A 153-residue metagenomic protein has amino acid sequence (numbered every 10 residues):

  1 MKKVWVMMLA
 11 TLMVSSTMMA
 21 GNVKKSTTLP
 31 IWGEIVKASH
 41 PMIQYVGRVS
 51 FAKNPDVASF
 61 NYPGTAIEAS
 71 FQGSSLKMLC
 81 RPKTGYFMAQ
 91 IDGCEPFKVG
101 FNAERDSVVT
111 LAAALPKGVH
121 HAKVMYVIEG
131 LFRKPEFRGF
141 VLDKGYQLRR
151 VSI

Functional and structural regions predicted by a protein language model:
M1-K25: Bacterial Sec-dependent N-terminal signal peptides
A20-I153: N-terminal secretory targeting modules
